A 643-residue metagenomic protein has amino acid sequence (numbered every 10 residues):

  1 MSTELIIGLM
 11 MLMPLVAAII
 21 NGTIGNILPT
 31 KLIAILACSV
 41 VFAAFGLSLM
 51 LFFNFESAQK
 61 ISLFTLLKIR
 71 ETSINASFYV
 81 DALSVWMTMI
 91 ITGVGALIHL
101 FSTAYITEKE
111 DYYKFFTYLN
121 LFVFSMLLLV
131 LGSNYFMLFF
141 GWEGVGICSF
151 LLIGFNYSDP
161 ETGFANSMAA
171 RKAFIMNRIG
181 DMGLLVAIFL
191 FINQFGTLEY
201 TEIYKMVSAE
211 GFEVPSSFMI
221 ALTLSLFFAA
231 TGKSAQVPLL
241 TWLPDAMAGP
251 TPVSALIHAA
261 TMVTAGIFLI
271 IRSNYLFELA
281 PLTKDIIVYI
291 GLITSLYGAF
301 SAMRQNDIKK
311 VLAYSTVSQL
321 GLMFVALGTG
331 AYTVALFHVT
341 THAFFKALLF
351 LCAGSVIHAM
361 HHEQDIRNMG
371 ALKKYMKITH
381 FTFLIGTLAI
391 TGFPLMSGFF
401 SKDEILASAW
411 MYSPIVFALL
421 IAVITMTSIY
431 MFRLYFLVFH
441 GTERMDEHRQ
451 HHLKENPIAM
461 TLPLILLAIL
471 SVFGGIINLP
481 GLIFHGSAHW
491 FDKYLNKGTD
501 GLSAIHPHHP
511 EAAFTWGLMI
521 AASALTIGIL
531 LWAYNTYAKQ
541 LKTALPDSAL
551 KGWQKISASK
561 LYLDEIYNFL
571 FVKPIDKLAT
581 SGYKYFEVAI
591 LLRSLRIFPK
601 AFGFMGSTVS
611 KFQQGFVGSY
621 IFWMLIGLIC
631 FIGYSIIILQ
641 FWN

Functional and structural regions predicted by a protein language model:
M1-I6, I20-T117, Q194-S216, T241 (+3 more regions): Transmembrane helix-loop-helix hairpins at membrane boundaries of multipass inner-membrane proteins
S39-F53, G180-L190, G386-I390, P463-F484 (+2 more regions): Hydrophobic alpha-helical membrane-insertion segments
K60-T72, E199-F212, E404-S408, P480-E511 (+1 more regions): Membrane-interfacial helical/loop segments at transmembrane boundaries in membrane proteins
S73-A76, D365-G370, D446-L453, I505-H509 (+1 more regions): Cytosolic juxtamembrane amphipathic/interface segments immediately preceding and feeding into a transmembrane helix
N75-T92, P215-A230, L419-V423, S503-I529: Hydrophobic alpha-helical transmembrane segments
L97-L138, I147-H452, N456-A459, L470 (+1 more regions): Hydrophobic transmembrane alpha-helices and their helix-loop junctions in integral membrane proteins
K346, T425-L434, A524-A544: Hydrophobic alpha-helical membrane-embedded segments
P480-A521, N535-N643: Aromatic-capped, Gly/Pro-kinked transmembrane alpha-helices
